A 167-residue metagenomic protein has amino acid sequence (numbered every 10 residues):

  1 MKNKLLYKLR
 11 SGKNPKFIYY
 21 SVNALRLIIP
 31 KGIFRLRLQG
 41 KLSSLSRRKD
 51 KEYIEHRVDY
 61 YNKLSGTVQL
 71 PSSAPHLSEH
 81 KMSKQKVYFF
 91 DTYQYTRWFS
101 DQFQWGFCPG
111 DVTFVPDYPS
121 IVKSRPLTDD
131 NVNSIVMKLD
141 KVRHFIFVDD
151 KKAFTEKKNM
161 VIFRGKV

Functional and structural regions predicted by a protein language model:
M1-V167: Secretory-pathway glycan-assembly enzymes, especially type II membrane glycosyltransferases that use nucleotide-sugar
